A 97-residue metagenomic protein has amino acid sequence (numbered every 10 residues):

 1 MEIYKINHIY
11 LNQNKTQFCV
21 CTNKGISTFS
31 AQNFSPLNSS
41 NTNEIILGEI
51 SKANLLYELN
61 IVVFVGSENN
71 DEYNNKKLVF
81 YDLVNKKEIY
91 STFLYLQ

Functional and structural regions predicted by a protein language model:
I3-L11, E44-L59, F93-Q97: Repeated scaffold domains used in trafficking and secretory/extracellular systems, primarily beta-propellers
N14-I46, L55, I61, V65-N85: Beta-propeller domains
D82-Q97: Leucine-rich repeat
